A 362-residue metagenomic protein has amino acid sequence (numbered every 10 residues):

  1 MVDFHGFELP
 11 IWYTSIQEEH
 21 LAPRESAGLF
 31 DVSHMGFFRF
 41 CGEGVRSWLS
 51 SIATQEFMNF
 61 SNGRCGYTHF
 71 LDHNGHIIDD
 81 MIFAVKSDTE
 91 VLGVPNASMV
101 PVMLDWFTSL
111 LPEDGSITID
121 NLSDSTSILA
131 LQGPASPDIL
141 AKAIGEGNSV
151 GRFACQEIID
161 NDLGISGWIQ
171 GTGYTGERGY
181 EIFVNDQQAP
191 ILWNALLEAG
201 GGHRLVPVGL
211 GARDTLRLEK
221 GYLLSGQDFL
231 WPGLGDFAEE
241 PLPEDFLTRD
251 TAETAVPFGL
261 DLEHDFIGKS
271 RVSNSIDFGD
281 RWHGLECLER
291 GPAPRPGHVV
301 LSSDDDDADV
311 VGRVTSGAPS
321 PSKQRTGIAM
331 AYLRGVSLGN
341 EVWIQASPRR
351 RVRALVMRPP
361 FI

Functional and structural regions predicted by a protein language model:
M1-D3, I11, S87-T89, V94-I362: Conserved, structured C-terminal
M1-L71, H76-I78, G211: Acidic, proline/glycine-enriched N-terminal capping motif
Q55-E113: Well-ordered mid-protein domain cores that form the structural environment of catalytic cofactors
